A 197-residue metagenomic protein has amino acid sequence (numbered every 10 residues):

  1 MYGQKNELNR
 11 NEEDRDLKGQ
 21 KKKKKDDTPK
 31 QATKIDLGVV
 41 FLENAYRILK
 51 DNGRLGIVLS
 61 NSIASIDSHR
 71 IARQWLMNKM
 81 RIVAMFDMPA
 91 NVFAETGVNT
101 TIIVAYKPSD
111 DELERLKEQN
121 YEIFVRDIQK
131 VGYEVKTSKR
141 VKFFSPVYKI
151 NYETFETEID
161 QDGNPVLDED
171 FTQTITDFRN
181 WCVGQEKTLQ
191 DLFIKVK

Functional and structural regions predicted by a protein language model:
M1-K197: A conserved structural/catalytic subdomain of Rossmann-like adenosyl-cofactor enzymes
